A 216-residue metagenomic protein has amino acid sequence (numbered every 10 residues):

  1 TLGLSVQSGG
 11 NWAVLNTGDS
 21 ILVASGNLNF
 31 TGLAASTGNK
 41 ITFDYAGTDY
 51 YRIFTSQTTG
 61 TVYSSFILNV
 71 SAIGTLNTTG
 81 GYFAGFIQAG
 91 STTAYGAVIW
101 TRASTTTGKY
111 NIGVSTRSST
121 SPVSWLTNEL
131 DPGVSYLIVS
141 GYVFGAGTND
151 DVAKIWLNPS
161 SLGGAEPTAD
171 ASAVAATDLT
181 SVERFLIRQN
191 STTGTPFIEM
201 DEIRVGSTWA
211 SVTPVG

Functional and structural regions predicted by a protein language model:
L2-K40: Extracellular glycan-recognition surfaces and repeat-rich motifs
L33-Y110, W209-V212: Secretory/extracellular carbohydrate-interaction modules and structurally similar beta-sandwich "look-alikes"
Y51-S64, T127-Y136, P196-E199: Extracellular/lumenal carbohydrate-interaction signature centered on repeated Trp-anchored short motifs
Y63-N69, I87, S115, V139 (+3 more regions): Predominantly extracellular/luminal cell-surface or secreted proteins
F66, L130-A173, I203: Carbohydrate-binding surfaces in secreted/extracellular proteins
G113-L137: Short, aromatic/His-centered strand-loop micro-motif at the edge of beta-sheets
E166-E199, R204: Flexible glycan-contacting loops in extracellular carbohydrate-active proteins
E202-G216: Extended recognition patches within non-cytosolic domains
